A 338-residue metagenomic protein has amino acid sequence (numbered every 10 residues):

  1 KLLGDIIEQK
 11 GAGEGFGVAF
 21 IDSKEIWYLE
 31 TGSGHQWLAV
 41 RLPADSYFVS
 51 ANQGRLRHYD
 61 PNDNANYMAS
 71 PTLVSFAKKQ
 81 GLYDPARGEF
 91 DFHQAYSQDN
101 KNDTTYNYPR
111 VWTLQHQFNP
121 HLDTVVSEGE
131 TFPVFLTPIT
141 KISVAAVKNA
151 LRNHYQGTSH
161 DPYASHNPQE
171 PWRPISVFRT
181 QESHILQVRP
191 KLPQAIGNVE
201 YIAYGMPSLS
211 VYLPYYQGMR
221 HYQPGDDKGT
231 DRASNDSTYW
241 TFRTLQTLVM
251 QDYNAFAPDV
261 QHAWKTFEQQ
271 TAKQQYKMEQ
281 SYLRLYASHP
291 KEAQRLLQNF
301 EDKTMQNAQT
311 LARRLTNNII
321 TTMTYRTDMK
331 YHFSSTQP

Functional and structural regions predicted by a protein language model:
L2-H58: Catalytic cofactor-binding cores of redox enzymes
G11, G15, S23-E25, V49-P338: C-terminus-biased signal that marks the final domain/tail of proteins
